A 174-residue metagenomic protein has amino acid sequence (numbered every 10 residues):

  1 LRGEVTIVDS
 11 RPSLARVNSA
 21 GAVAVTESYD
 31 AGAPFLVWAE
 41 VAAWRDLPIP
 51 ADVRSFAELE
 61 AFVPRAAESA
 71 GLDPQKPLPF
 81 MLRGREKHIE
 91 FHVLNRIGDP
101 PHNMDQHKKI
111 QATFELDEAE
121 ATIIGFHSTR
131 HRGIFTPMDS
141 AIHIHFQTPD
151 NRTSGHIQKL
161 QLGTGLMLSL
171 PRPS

Functional and structural regions predicted by a protein language model:
L1-E4, P34-L59: N-terminal secretory signal peptides
L1-P34: N-terminal low-complexity or amphipathic/hydrophobic leaders
R2, P77, A141-H143, S154: Extracellular structured ligand-interaction cores
S13, S19-V23, L59, M104 (+1 more regions): Charge-biased, low-complexity intrinsically disordered regions
A51-A112: Mid-length scaffold segments of soluble, non-membrane domains
F91-N95, F135-P137, S154-Q158: A short secondary-structure junction signal
R96-T148: Short, hydrophobic/π-rich interface segment
H145-S174: C-terminal structured interaction module
